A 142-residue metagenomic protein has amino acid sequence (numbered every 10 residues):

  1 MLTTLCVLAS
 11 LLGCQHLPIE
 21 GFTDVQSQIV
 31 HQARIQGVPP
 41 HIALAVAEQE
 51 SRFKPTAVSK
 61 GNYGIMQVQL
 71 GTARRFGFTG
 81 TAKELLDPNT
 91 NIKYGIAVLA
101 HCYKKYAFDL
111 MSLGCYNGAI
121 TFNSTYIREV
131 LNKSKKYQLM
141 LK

Functional and structural regions predicted by a protein language model:
T3-T23: Bacterial Sec-dependent signal peptides at the C-terminal "C-region" and cleavage site
H16-K142: Catalytic glycan-binding domains that act on GlcNAc-containing polysaccharides
